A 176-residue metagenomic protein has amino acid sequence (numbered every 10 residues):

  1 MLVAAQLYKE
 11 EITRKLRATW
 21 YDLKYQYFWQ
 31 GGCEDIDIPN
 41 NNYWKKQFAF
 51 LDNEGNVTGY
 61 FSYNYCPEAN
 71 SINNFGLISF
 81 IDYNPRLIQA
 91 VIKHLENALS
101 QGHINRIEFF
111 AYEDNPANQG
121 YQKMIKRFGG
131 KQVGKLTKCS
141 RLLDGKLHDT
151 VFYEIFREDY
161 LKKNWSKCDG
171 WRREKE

Functional and structural regions predicted by a protein language model:
M1-A18, Q47-E176: Acyl-donor (CoA/ACP) binding surface of acyl/acetyltransferases
Q26-D52: Active-site rim helix/loop that mediates acceptor-substrate recognition in acyltransferases
